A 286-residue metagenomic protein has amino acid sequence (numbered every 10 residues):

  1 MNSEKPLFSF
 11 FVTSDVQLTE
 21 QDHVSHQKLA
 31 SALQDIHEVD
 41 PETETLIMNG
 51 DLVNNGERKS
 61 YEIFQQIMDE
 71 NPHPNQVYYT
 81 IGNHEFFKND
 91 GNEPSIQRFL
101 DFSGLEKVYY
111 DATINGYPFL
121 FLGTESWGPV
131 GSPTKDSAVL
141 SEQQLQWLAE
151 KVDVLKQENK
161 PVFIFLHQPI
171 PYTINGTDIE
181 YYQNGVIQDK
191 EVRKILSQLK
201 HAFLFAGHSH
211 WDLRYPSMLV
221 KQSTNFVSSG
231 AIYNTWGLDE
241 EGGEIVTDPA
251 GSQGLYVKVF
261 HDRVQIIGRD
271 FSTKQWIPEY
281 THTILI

Functional and structural regions predicted by a protein language model:
M1-I63: N-terminal active-site segment of His-dependent metallophosphoesterases
M1-K5, D248, S252-I286: A short C-terminal boundary segment appended to hydrolase-like catalytic domains
V12-S14, T45-D51, V77-N83, F163-L166 (+2 more regions): Active-site neighborhood of phospho(di)ester-bond hydrolases with catalytic His/Asp-centered motifs
L18-Q21, D51-V53, S126-S141, N175-Y181: Surface-exposed cleft-lining segments at the edges of enzyme active sites
E57-E158, I187-H201, R214-I266: Extended active-site neighborhood of metal-dependent phosphoesterases/phosphodiesterases
G123-T124, F165-I170, G207-S209, R269-D270: Short, well-ordered beta-to-alpha junction loops that form the rim of enzyme active sites and present histidine/acidic
L155-N175: Short acidic, glycine-rich surface-loop motifs adjacent to enzyme active sites
P169-W211: Flexible, glycine-rich surface segments
